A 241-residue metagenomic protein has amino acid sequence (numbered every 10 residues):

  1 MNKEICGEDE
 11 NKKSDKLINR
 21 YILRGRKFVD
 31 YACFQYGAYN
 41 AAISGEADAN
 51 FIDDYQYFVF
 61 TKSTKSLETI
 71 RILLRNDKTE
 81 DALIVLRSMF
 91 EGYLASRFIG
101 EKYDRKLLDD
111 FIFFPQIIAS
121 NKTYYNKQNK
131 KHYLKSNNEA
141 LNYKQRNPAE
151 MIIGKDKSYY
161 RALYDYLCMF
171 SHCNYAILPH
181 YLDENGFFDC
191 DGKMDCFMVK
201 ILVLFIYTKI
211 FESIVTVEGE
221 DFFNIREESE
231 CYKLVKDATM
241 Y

Functional and structural regions predicted by a protein language model:
M1-G92, S96-Y241: A cross-kingdom marker of C-terminal helix-rich interaction/assembly modules
